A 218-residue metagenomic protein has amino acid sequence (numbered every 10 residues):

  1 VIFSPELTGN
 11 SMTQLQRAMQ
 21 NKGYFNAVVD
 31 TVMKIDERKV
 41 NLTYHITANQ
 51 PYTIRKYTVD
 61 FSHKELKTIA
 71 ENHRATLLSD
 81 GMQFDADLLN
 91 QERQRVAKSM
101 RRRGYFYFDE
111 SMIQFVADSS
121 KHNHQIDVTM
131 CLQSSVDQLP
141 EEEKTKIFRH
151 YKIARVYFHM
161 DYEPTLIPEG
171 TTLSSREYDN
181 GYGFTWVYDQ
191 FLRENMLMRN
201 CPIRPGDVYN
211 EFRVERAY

Functional and structural regions predicted by a protein language model:
V1-Y218: Interaction-mediating elements
